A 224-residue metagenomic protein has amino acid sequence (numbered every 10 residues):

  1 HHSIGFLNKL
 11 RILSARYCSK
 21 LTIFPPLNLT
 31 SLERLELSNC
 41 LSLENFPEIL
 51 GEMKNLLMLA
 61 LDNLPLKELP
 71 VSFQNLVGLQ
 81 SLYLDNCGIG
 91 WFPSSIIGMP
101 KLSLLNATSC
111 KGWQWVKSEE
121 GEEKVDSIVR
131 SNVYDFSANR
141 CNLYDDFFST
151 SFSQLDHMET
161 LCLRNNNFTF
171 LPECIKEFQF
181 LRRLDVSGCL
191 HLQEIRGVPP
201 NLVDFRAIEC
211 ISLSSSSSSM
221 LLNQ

Functional and structural regions predicted by a protein language model:
H1-I4, K9-L50, N55-F73, G78-E177 (+1 more regions): Leucine-rich repeat
